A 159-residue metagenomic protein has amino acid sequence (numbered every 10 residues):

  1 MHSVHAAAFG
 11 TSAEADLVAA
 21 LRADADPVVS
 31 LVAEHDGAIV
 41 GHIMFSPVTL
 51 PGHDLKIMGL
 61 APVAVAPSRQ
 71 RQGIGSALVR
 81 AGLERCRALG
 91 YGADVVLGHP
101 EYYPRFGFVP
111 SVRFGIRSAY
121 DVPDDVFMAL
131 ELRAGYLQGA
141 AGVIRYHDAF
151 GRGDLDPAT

Functional and structural regions predicted by a protein language model:
M1-L17, D24-V40, H53, G59 (+1 more regions): Short amphipathic alpha-helix that is part of the acyltransferase structural core
G37, G73-G75, G90: Conserved G/P- and acidic residue-centered "switch" motifs that form tight phosphate/ATP-binding loops in soluble
F45, L78, G82, P110-F114: Short acidic (Asp/Glu) patches
V48-L60, Q70: A conserved beta-turn-beta hairpin within the catalytic core of GNAT-like acetyltransferases that forms part
L60, V65, R71-E84, V95-V96: Conserved acetyl-CoA-binding loop-helix of GNAT-fold acetyltransferases
A88-G92, L97-P123: Conserved active-site alpha-helix within GNAT-family acetyltransferase domains
P110-V143: A contiguous, mid-protein "functional segment" used to position or interact with cofactors/ions or partner subunits
